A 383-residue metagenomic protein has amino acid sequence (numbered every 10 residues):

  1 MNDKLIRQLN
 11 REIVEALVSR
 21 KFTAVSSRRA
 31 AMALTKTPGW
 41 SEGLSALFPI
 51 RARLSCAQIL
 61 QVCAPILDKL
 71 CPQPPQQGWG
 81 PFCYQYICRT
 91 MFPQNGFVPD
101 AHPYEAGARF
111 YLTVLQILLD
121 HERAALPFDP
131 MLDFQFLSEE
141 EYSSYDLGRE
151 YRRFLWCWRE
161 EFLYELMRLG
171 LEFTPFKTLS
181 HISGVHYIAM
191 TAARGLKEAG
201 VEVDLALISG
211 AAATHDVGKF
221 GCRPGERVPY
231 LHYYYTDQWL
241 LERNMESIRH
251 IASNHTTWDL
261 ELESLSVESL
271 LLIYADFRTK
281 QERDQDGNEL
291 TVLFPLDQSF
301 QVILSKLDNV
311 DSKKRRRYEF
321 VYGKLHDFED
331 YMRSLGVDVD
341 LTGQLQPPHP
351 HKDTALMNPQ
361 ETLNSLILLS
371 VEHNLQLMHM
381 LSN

Functional and structural regions predicted by a protein language model:
N2-R152, F173-V203, T214, P224 (+1 more regions): Divalent metal-dependent phosphate-bond-processing catalytic cores, especially two-metal-ion Mg2+/Mn2+ enzymes that act
R149-R168: Short alpha-helical hairpin
L155-W158, S209, V292: A generic short alpha-helical patch detector that favors 3-5-residue windows in or near N-terminal regions
R159-E160, M245, L293, D297: Alpha-helix initiation and N-capping motif
E165-L169, I188, Y235-T236, Y274: A general alpha-helix detector
E165-L171, T214-G218: A short, surface-exposed helix-loop junction/capping segment
V185, V203-R243, H250-D259, D276: His-Asp-centered metal-binding catalytic motifs of divalent-metal-dependent phosphohydrolases/nucleases
I248-H250, L341: A generic structural-conservation signal
